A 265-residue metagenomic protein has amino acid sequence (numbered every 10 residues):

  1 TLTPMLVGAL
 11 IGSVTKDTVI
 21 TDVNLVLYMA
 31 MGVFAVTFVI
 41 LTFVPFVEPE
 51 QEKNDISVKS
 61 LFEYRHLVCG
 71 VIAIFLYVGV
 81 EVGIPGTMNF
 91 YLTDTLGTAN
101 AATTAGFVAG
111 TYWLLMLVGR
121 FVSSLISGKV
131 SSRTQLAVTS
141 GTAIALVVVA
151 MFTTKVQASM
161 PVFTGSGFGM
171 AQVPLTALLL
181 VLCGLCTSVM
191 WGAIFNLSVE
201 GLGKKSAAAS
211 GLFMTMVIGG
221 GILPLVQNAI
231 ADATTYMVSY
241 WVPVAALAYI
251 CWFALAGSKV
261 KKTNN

Functional and structural regions predicted by a protein language model:
T1-F46: Helix-loop-helix hairpin linking two adjacent transmembrane segments in secondary transporters
T3-G8, G12, S60-L114, V118: Extracytoplasmic gate region of multi-pass secondary transporters
I11, V118-S132, Q157-A158, A231: Helix-to-loop junctions at the C-terminal end of transmembrane segments in multipass secondary transporters
F38-P45, W241-N265: Multi-pass alpha-helical transporter architecture, strongest for 12-TM Major Facilitator/SLC carriers used
E48-G70, S166: Juxtamembrane intracellular "pre-TM" segments in multi-pass secondary transporters
T103-K129, A145-L146, G220: Transmembrane alpha-helices of Major Facilitator/SLC transporters
G141-G169: C-terminal ends and interior cores of transmembrane alpha-helices in multi-pass membrane transporters/permeases
T187-G203: Intracellular juxtamembrane helix-capping segments at the cytosolic ends of symmetry-related transmembrane helices
